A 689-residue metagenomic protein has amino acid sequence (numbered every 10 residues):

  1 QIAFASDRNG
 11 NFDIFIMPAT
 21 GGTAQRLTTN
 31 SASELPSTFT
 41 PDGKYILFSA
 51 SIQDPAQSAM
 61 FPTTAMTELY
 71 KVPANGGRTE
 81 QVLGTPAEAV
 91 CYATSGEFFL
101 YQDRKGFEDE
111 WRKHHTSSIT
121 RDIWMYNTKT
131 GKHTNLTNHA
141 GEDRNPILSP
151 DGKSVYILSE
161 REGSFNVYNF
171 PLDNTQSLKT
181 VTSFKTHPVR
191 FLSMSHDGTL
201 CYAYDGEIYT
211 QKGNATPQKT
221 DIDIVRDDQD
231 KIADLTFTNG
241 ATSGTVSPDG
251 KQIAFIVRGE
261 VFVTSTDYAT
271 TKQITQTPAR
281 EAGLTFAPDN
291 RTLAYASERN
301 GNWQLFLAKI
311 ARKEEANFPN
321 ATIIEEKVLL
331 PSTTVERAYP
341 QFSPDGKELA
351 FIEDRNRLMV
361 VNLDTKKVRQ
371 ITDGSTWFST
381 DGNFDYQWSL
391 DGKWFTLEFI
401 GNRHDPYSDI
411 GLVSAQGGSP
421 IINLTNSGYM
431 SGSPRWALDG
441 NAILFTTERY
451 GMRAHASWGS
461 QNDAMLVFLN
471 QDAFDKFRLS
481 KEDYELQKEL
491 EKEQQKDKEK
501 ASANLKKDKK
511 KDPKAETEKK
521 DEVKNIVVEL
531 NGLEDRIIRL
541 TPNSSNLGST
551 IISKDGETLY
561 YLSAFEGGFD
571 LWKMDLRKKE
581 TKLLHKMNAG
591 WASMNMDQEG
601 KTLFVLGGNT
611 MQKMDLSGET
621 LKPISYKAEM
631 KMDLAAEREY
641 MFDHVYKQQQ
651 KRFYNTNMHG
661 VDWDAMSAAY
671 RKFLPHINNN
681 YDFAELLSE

Functional and structural regions predicted by a protein language model:
A3-F15, T23, T28-L35, P41-Y70 (+25 more regions): A flexible loop/linker signature enriched in serine peptidases of the S9 family
T38, C91-A93, I147, L192-S193 (+7 more regions): Conserved beta-strand position repeated across blades of beta-propeller domains
P41-D42, T94-S95, P150-D151, S195-H196 (+7 more regions): Residue-level detector of Asp-centered blade-edge/turn motifs that repeat once per structural unit in beta-propeller
S154, S247, K251-A254, S265 (+9 more regions): Long hydrophobic segments that form regular secondary structure
K179-S193, I422-P434, T541-G548, K582-M594: Conserved blade-ending motifs and adjacent loop-strand segments that build the rim/top face of beta-propeller domains
V225-T238, T322-L329, I526-N543: A short helix->beta-strand "capping" segment at the edge of beta-propeller domains
T238-T245, N383-Q387, L547-S549: Signature of short aromatic-glycine-proline-rich micro-motifs recurring in repeat-based ectodomains
K509, I538-R539, Y561-E689: Intrinsically disordered, Ser/Thr/Pro/Gly-rich linkers and terminal tails that flank and connect PDZ domains
